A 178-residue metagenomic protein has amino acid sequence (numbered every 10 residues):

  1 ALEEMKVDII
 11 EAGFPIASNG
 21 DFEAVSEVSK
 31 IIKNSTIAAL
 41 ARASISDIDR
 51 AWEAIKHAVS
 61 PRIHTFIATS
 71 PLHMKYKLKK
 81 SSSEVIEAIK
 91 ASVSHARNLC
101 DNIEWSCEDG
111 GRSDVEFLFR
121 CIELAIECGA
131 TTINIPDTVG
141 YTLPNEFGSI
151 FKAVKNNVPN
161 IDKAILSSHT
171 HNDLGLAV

Functional and structural regions predicted by a protein language model:
A1-I10, E23-I31, I45-L166: Alpha/beta enzyme core
D8-P15, A38: Divalent metal-dependent hydrolysis catalytic cores, especially in the metallo-beta-lactamase
P15-A24: Conserved Radical SAM active-site core
I31-I37: Short, structured active-site "lid" loops
A38-A39, T65: Periplasmic-binding protein-like
L40-S44: Beta-alpha junction/loop-to-helix N-cap segments that form part of ligand/metal-binding clefts
S167-H171: Histidine-centered divalent metal-coordination motifs
N172-V178: Thiamine diphosphate
